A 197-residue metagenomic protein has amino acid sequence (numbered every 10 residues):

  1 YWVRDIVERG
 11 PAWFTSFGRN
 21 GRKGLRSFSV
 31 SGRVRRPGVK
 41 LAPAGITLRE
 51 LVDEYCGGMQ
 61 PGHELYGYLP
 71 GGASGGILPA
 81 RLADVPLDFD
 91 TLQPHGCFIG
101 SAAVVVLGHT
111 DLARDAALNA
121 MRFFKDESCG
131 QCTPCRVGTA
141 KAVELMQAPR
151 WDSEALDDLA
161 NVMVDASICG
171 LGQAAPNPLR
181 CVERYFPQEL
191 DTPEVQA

Functional and structural regions predicted by a protein language model:
Y1-A197: Redox cofactor-anchoring modules in respiratory/redox and cofactor-processing assemblies
